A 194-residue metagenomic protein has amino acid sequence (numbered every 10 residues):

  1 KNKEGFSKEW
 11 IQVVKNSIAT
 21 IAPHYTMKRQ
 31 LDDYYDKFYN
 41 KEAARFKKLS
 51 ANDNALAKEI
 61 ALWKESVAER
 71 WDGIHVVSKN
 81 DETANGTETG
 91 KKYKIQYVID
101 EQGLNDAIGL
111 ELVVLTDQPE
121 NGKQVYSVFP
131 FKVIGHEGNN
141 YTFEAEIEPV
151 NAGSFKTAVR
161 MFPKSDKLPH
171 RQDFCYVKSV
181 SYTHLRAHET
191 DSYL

Functional and structural regions predicted by a protein language model:
K1-Q96, D100-G109, S165: C-terminal amphipathic helix plus adjacent low-complexity, charged tail appended to glycosyltransferase catalytic
G90, N105, P149-F155: Short tyrosine-centred short linear motifs in exposed loops/low-complexity segments
L115-E120: Change "in extracellular beta-sheet-rich domains … of secreted and cell-surface proteins" to "in beta-sheet-rich domains
K123-H136: Solvent-exposed serine/threonine-rich low-complexity stretches and specific carbohydrate-binding patches
H136-E144: Aromatic sugar-binding surface patches on proteins that engage polysaccharides or sugar-phosphate polymers
S154-P163: Short, aromatic- and glycine-rich surface loops/edge beta-strands on solvent-exposed regions
P163-R171: Short acidic/polar inter-strand loop motif in beta-rich domains
T183-T190: Conserved small/polar residues in nucleotide/adenosyl-binding loops
